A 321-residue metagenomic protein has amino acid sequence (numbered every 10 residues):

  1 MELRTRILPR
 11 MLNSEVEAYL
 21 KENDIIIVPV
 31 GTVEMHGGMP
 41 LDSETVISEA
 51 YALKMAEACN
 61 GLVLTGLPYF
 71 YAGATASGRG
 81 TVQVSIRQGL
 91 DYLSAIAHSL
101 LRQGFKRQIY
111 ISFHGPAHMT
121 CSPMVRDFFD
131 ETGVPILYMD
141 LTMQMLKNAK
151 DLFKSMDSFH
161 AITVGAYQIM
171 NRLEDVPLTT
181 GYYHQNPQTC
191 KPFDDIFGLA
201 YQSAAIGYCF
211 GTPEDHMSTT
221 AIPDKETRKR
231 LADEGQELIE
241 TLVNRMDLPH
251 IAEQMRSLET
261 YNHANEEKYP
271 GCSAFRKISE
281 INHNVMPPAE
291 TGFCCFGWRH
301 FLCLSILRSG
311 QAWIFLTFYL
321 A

Functional and structural regions predicted by a protein language model:
M1-G73, R79-R87, D91-K106, F113-H283: Extended, histidine- and acidic-residue-enriched regions that form the cofactor-binding/catalytic faces
G292-C294: Intrinsic disorder/low-complexity segments
G310-Q311: Short Gly/Ser/Thr- and charged-rich N-terminal loops/segments that act as flexible capping/hinge elements
L316-L320: Short, intrinsically disordered C-terminal tails of secreted or membrane-associated proteins
